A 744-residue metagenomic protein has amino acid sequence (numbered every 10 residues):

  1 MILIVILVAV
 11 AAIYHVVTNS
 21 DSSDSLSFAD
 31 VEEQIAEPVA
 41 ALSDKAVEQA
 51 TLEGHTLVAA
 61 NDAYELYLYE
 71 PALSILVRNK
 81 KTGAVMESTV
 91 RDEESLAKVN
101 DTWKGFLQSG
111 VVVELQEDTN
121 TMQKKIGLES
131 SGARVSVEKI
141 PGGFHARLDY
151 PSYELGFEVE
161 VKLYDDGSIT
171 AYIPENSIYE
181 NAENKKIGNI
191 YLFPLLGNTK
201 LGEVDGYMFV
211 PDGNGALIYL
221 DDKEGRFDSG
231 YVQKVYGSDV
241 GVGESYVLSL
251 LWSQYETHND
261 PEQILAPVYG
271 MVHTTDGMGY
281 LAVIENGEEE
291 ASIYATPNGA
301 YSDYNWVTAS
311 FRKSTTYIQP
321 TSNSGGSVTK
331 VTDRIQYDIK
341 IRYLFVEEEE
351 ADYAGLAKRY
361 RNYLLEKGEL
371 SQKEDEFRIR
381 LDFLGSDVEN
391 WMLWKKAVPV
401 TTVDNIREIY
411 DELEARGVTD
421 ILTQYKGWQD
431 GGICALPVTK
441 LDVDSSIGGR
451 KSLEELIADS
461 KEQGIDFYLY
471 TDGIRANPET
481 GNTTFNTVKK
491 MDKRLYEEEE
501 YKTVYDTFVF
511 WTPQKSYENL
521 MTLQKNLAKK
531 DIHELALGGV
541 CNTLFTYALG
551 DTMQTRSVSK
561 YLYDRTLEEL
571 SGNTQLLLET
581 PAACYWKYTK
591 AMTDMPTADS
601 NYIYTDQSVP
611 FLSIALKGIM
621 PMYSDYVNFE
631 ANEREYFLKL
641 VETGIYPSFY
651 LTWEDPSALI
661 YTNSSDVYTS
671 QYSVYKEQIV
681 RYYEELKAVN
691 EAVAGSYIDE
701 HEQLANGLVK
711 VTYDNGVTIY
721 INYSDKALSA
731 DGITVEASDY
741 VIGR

Functional and structural regions predicted by a protein language model:
I2-A12: Hydrophobic membrane-insertion alpha-helices, especially the h-region of bacterial N-terminal signal peptides
I13-S23: Hydrophobic single-pass membrane-insertion segments
S22-G105, K710, D714-N715, I721 (+1 more regions): Beta-strand-rich N-terminal accessory domains
V58-T402, R407-I421: Carbohydrate-recognition beta-sandwich/jelly-roll modules in extracellular/periplasmic carbohydrate-active proteins
P71-K80, H258-A266, M271-A300, N305 (+3 more regions): Active-site-proximal substrate-binding groove within the catalytic cores of carbohydrate-active enzymes
E374-A458, Q463-E518, T546: Aromatic-lined carbohydrate-binding/catalytic grooves of carbohydrate-active enzymes
V418, I532-H533: A structural motif
I421-T423, L535-G538: Hydrophobic residues within beta-strands of alpha/beta enzymes
